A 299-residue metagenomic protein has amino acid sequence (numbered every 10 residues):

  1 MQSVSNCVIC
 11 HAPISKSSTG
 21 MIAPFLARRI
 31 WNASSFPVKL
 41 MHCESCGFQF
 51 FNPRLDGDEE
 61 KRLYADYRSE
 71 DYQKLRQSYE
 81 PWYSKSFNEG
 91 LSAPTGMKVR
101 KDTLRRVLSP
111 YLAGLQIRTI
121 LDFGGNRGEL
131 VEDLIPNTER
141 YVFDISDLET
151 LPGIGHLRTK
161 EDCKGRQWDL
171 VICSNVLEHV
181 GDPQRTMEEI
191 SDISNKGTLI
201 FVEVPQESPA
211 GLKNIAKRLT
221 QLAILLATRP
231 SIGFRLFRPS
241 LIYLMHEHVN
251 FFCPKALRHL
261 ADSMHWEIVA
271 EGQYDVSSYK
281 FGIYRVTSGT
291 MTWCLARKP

Functional and structural regions predicted by a protein language model:
M1-S174, P183-M187, I242, P254 (+2 more regions): Conserved N-terminal segment of class I S-adenosyl-L-methionine
S174-L177, E203: Residues lining the SAM
G181-P299: S-adenosyl-L-methionine-dependent methyltransferase catalytic module, highlighting the catalytic core
